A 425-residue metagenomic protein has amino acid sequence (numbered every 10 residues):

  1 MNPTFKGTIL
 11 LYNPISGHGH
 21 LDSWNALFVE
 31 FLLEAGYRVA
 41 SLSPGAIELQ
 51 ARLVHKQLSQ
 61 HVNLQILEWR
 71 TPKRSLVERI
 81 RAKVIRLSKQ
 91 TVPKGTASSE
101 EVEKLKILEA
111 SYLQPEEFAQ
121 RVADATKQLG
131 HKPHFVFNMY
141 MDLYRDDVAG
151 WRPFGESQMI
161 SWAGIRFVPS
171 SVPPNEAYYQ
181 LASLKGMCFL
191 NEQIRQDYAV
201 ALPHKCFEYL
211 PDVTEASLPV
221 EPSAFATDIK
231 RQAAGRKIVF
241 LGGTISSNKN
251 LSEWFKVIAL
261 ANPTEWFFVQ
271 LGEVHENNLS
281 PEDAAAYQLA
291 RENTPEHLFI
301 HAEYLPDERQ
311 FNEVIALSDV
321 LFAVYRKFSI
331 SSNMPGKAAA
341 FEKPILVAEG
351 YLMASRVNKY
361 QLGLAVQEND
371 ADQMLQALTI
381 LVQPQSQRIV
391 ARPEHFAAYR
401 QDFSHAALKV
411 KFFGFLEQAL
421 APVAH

Functional and structural regions predicted by a protein language model:
L10, D228-K249, F255-I258, F268-Q270: Conserved donor-binding/catalytic core segment of Leloir-type glycosyltransferases
Y12-A26, L49, Y144, K249 (+1 more regions): A short, glycine/small-residue-rich beta-strand->loop->alpha-helix junction that serves as a flexible
H20, Q383-A419: A charged, aromatic-enriched C-terminal amphipathic alpha-helix characteristic of glycosyltransferases across folds
I85-D146, A163, V320: Short N-terminal targeting/anchoring amphipathic segment
S161-S171, A182-A226: Donor nucleotide-sugar binding/catalytic pocket of nucleotide-sugar-dependent glycosyltransferases
P281-N312: Nucleotide-activated donor-binding/catalytic signature segment of Leloir-type glycosyltransferases, i.e., the conserved
N312-I330: Acidic donor-binding loop of glycosyltransferase active sites
V320-L321, P344-E349: Short hydrophobic beta-strand element within catalytic cores of glycosyltransferases and related nucleotide-activated
